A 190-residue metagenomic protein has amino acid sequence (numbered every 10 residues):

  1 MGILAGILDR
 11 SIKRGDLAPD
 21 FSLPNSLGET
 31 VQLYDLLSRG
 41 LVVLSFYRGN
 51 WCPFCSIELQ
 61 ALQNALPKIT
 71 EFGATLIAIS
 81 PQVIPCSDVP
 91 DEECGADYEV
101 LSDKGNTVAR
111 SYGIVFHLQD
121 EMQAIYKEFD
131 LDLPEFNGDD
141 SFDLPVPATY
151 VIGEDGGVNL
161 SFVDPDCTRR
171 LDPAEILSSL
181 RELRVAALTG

Functional and structural regions predicted by a protein language model:
M1-Y34, I57: N-terminal "domain-start" segment that seeds a small globular fold
G2, Q123-L133, R181, V185-T189: Short, positively charged
G28, S38-R39, D155: Short strand-connecting beta-turns/loops that link adjacent beta-strands
L33-L62: Short active-site neighborhood of thiol/selenol oxidoreductases, capturing the structured segment around
E58-S111: Structural microenvironment flanking redox-active thiols in thiol-disulfide oxidoreductases
D103-R169: Thiol/selenol-based redox catalytic cores and closely related redox-interacting motifs
P165-A186: A short, polar/charged loop-to-alpha-helix boundary motif
